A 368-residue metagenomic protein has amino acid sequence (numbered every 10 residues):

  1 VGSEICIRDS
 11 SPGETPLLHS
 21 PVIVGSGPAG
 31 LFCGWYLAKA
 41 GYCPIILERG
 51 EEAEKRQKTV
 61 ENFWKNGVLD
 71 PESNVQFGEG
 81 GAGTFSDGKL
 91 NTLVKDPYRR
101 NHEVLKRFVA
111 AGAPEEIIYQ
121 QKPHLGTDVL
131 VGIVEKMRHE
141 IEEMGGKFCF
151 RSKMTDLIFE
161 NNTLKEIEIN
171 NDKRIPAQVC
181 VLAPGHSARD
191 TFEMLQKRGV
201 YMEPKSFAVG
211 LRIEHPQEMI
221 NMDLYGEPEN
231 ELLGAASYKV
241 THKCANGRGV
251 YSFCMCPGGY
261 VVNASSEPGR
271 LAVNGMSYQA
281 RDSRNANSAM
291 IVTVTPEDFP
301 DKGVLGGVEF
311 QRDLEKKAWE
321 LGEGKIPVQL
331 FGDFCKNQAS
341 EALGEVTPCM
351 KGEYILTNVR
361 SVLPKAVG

Functional and structural regions predicted by a protein language model:
V1-G368: Residues forming the flavin
